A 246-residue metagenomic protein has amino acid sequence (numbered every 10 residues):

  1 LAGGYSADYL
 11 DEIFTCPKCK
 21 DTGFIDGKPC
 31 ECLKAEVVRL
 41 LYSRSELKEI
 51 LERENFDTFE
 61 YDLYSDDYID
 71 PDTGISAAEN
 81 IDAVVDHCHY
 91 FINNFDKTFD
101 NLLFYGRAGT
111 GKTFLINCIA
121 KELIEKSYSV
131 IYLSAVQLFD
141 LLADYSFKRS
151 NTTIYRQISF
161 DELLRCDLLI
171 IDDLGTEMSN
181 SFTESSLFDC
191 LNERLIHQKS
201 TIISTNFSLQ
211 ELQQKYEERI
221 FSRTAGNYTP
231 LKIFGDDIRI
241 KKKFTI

Functional and structural regions predicted by a protein language model:
G4-N55: Interdomain "pre-motor" coupling segment immediately N-terminal to P-loop NTPase/helicase cores
D11-I13, I92-F99: Phosphate-binding P-loop
A35-H87: Charged, amphipathic alpha-helical linker segments immediately N-terminal to NTP-binding catalytic cores
Y68-V84, F99-L102, I124-R165: Short glycine-rich substrate-engagement loop in P-loop NTPases that contacts/grips substrate
Y90-N94, L141-L169, S185-E193, R219: Conserved alpha-helical scaffold flanking the Walker A/P-loop in AAA+ ATPase domains
F99-L115: Walker A/P-loop nucleotide-binding motif
F114-S127: P-loop NTPase Walker A phosphate-binding motif
A120, L138-Y145, L174-I246: Replace "adjacent to P-loop NTPase cores in ATP/GTP-dependent enzymes" with "adjacent to NTP-binding cores
